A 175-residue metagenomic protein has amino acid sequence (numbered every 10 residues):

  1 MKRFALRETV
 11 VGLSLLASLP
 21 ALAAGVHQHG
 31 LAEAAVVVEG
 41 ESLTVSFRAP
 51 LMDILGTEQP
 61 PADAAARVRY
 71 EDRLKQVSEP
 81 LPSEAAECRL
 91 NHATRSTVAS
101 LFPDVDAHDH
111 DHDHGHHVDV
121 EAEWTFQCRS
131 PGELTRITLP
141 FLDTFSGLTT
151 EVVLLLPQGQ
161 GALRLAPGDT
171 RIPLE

Functional and structural regions predicted by a protein language model:
M1-V11: Bacterial N-terminal signal peptides that target proteins for export
S18-L19: N-terminal signal peptide c-region/cleavage motif recognized by signal peptidases
A24-E175: N-terminal soluble domains immediately following signal/targeting peptides that reside in extracytoplasmic
